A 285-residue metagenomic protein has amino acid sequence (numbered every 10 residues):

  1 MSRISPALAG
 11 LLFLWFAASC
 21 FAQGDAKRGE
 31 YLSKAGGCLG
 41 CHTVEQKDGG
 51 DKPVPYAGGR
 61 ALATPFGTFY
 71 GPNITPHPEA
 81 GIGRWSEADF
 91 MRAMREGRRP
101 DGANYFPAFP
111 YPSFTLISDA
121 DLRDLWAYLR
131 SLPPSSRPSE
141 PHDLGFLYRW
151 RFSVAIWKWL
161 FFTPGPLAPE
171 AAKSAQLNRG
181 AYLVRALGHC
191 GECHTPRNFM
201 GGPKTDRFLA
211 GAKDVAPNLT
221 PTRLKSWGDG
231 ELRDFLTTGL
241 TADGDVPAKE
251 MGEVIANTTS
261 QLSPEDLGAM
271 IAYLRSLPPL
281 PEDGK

Functional and structural regions predicted by a protein language model:
M1-G10: Bacterial N-terminal signal peptides that target proteins for export
A9-S19: Bacterial N-terminal signal peptides
S19-K34, Q46-G49, A155-R185: Electrostatic cytochrome c docking/interface patches
G29, A35-E45, F90, L125 (+4 more regions): The canonical Cys-X-X-Cys-His
S33-G36, F69-G71, N104-F106, G188 (+1 more regions): Extracytoplasmic
A57-R92, P112-L122, F208-D243, E253-G268: Electron-transfer interface patches adjacent to heme c in soluble/periplasmic c-type cytochromes and di-/multiheme
A88, G97, G102-Y128: Membrane-embedded segments
R137-V154: Extended, well-folded interaction surfaces typified by the phenylalanyl-tRNA synthetase beta subunit core
